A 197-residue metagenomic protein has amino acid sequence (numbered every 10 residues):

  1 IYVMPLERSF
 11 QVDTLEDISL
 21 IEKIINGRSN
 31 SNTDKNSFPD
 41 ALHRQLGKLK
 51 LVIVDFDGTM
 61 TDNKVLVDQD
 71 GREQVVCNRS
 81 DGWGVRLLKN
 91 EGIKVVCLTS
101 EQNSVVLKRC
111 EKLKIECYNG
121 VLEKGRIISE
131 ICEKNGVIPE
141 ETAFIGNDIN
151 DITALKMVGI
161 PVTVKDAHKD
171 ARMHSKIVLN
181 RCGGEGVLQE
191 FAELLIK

Functional and structural regions predicted by a protein language model:
I1-F38: Conserved alpha/beta core of the MobA/IspD/sugar-nucleotide pyrophosphorylase nucleotidyltransferase superfamily
Y2, A41-L46, N135-G136, A171-R172: Solvent-exposed alpha-helices and their adjacent loops that cap or buttress functional pockets in soluble metabolic
Y2, F10, V96, E116-Y118 (+1 more regions): Structural signal for short hydrophobic segments within the conserved structured cores of catalytic domains across
M4, D55-D57, E101, N147-D148 (+1 more regions): Fold-independent oxyanion-binding glycine-rich loops and adjacent beta-strand/coil segments at enzyme active sites
Q11-D13, D17, D55-D57, D81 (+1 more regions): Acidic active-site catalytic centers that drive phospho-/nucleotidyl reactions and related ester hydrolyses
S19-E22, R86-K89, S129, Q189-E193: Predominant activation on well-ordered alpha-helical scaffold segments within soluble catalytic domains
N36-G125: Alpha-helical substrate-recognition element adjacent to the catalytic core
G71-N78, K112-Y118, G125-K197: Mg2+-dependent phosphoryl-transfer enzymes with acidic/Ser/Thr/Gly-rich catalytic loops
